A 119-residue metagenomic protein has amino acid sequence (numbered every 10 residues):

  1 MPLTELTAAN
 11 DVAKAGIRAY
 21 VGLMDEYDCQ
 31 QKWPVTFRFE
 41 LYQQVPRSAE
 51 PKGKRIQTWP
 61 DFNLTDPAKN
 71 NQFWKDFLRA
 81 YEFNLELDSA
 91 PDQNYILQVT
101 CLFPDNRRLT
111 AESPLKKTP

Functional and structural regions predicted by a protein language model:
M1-R18, M24, K32: Beta-strand-rich domain onsets/edges
R18, P34-R38, N94-I96: Exposed beta-strand and adjacent loop surfaces of beta-rich binding modules that mediate intermolecular recognition
Y20-G22, E40-Y42, N84, T100-L102 (+1 more regions): Residue-level recognition of well-ordered beta-strand positions that form the cores of beta-sheet-rich folds across
E26-Q30, P46-S48: Short beta-strands and strand-coil junctions in structured, solvent-facing domains, enriched
Q31-V35, P91-Q93, L109: Short loop/turn segments at connectors of secondary-structure elements within structured domains
V35-R55, V99-C101: Extended low-complexity, serine/threonine- and proline-enriched intrinsically disordered segments
K54-I96, L102-N106: Short, solvent-exposed, Trp/other aromatic-anchored flexible loops in extracytoplasmic proteins
N106-P119: Short beta-strand elements
